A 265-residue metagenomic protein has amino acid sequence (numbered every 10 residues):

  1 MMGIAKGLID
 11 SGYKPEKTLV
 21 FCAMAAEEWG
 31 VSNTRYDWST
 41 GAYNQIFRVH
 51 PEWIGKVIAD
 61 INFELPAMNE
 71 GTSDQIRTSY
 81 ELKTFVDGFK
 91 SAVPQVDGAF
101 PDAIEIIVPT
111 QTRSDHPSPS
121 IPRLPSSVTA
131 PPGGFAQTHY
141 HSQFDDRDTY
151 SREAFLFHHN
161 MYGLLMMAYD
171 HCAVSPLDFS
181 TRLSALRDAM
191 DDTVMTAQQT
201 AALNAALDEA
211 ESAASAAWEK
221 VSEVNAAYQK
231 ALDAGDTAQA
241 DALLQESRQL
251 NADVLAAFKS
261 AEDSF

Functional and structural regions predicted by a protein language model:
M2-E81: Acidic/histidine-rich catalytic neighborhood of metal-dependent amide-processing enzymes
M2-K6, Y43, P117, L156 (+2 more regions): Solvent-exposed, polar/charged alpha-helical surfaces in well-ordered, non-transmembrane soluble domains, broadly
A5-G12, A23-A25, V49, V93-D97 (+5 more regions): Sec/Tat-exported extracytoplasmic proteins
D37-R48, K83-V86, I121-G134, T193-S212: Short, Lys/Arg-enriched charge-dense amphipathic segments
V57-I58, P66-A189, D263: Active-site-adjacent substrate-binding region of metalloamidase/peptidase-like peptide-processing proteins
D148-T237: Charged, amphipathic alpha-helical linkers/stalks
A240-L243: Flavin-dependent oxidoreductase catalytic core characteristic of acyl-CoA dehydrogenase/oxidase-like enzymes
Q245, Q249-F265: C-terminal amphipathic alpha-helical interaction region
